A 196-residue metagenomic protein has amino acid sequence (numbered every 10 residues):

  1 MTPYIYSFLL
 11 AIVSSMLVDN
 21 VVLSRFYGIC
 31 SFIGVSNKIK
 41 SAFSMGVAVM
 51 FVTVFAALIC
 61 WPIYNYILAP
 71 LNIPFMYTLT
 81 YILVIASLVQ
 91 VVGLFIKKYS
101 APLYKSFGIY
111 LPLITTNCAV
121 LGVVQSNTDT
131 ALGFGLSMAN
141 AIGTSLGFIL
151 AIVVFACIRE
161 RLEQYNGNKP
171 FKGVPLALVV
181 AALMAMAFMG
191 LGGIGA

Functional and structural regions predicted by a protein language model:
T2-P3, M186-A196: Juxtamembrane boundary at the C-terminal end of a transmembrane helix
S7-V22, N72-S87, A139-A151: Structural signature of hydrophobic alpha-helical transmembrane segments
L10-S14, V18, V49, V54-F55 (+4 more regions): Hydrophobic core segments of alpha-helical transmembrane domains in multi-pass membrane transport and ion-translocation
F26-G34, G93-K98, Y110-L111, C118-A131: Generic transmembrane alpha-helix signature in multi-pass membrane proteins, especially transporters/channels
F26-S41, V89-L103, F155-N166: C-terminal ends of transmembrane helices
S41-F51, F75-Y81, L103-I114, P170-L176: Cytoplasmic-side transmembrane-helix entry/capping segments in multi-pass membrane proteins
P62-G108: Ordered, amphipathic secondary-structure segments that act as subunit-interaction surfaces in large macromolecular
E160-L178: Interfacial loop-to-transmembrane junctions
